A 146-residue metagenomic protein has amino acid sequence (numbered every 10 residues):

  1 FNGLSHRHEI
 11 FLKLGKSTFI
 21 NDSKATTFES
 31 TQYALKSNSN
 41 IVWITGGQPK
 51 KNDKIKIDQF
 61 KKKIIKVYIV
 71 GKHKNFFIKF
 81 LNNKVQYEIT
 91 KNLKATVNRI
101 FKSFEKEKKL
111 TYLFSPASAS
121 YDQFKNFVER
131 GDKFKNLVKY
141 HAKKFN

Functional and structural regions predicted by a protein language model:
F1-K63: Nucleotide phosphate-binding/pyrophosphate-handling subdomain across enzymes that bind or process nucleotide phosphates
G3-H6, E105, K139, K143: Generic secondary-structure signature for well-ordered alpha-helical cores
F28-E29, N52-D53, F76-I78, S120-F124: Short active-site-adjacent structural elements
Y33, A95, D132-N136: Alpha-helical scaffolding segments of alpha/beta enzyme cores, especially the outer helices of TIM-barrel or partial
N52-T111: C-terminal helical cap/extension that packs against the catalytic core of soluble nucleotide-cofactor enzymes
Y112-A117: Short beta-strands and strand-loop turn motifs
S118-K144: Glycine/aspartate-rich loop-and-adjacent alpha/beta segment that forms the canonical ThDP
